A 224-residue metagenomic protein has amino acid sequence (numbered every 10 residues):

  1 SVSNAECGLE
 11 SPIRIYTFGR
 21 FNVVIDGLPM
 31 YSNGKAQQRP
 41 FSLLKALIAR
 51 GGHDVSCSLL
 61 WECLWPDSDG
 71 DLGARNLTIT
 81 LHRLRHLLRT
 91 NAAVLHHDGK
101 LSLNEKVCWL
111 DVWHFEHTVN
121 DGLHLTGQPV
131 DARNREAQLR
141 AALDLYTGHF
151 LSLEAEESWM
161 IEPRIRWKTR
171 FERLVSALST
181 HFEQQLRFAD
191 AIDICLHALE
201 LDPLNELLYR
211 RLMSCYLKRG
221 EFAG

Functional and structural regions predicted by a protein language model:
S1-R14: Intrinsically disordered or compositionally simple regulatory linkers and C-terminal tails in signal-transduction
I13, V23, L110-H114: DNA breakage-rejoining catalytic core of tyrosine-based enzymes
T17-Y31: Short, Lys/Arg-enriched N-terminal segment that forms or immediately precedes the first helix of a structured domain
I25, R89-T90, Y146: Structural motif
Y31-F41, A46-H53, L59, S68-R75 (+1 more regions): Intrinsically disordered, charged and Pro/Gly-enriched terminal/linker segments that flank large helical-solenoid
W65: Short helical segment in ABC ATPase nucleotide-binding domains corresponding to the A-loop/adjacent helical element
T78: Conserved catalytic core of two-component sensor histidine kinases
L81, R85-A92: C-terminal flanking helix
